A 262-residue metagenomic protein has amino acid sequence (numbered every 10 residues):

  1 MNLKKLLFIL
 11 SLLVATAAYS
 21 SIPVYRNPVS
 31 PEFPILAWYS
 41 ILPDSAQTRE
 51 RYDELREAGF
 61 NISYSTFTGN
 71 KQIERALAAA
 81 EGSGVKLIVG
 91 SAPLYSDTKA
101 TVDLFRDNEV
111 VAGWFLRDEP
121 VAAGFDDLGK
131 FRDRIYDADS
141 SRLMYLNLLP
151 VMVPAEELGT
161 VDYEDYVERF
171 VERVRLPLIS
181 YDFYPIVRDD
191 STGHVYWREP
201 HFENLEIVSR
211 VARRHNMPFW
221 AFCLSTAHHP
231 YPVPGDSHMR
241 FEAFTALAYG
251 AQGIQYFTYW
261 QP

Functional and structural regions predicted by a protein language model:
M1, A17-S21: Basic/polar N-terminal segments that are highly enriched at the extreme N-terminus, encompassing both cleavable
M1-L7: Bacterial N-terminal signal peptides that target proteins for export
L7-A17: Bacterial N-terminal signal peptides
S20-P262: Glycan-processing catalytic domains of CAZymes
